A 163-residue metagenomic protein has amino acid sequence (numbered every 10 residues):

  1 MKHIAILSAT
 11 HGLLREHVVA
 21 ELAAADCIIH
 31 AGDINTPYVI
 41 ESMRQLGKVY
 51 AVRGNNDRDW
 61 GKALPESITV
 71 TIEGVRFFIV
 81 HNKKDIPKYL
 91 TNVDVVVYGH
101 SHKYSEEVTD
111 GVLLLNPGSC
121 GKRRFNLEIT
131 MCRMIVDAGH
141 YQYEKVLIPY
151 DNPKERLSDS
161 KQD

Functional and structural regions predicted by a protein language model:
M1-V49, D57-E66, L127-I129, R156-D163: N-terminal active-site segment of His-dependent metallophosphoesterases
H3, R76, P153: Short, mixed charged/polar active-site loops that provide acid/base catalysis or chelate metal/phosphate cofactors
S8-G12, G32-I34, N55-D57, N82-K84 (+2 more regions): Active-site metal-binding loops of divalent metal-dependent hydrolases
H30, G54, D137-G139: Juxtamembrane helix-loop transition sites at the ends of transmembrane segments in multi-pass membrane proteins
Y50, T71, R76-Y143: Conserved beta-sheet core of the metallophosphoesterase superfamily
M131-D163: Charged phosphate-binding loop/patch that engages nucleotide di/tri-phosphates or the phosphate backbone of nucleic
